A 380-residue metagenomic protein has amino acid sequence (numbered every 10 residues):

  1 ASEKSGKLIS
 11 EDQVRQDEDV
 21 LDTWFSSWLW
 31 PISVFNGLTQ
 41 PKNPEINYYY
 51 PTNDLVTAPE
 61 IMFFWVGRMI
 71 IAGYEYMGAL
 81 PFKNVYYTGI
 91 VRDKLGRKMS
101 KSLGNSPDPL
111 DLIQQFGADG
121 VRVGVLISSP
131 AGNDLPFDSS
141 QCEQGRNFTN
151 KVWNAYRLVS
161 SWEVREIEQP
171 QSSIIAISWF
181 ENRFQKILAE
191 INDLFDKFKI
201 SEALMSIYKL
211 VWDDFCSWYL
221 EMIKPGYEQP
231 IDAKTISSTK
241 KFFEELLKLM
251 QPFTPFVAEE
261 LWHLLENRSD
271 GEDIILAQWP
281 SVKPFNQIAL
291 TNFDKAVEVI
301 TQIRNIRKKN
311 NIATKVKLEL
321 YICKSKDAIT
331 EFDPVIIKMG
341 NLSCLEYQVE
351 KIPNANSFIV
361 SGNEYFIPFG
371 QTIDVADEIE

Functional and structural regions predicted by a protein language model:
A1, I32, N36-G37: Short active-site loop/helix that positions an aromatic residue
A1-F25, L29, E75-A118, N133 (+1 more regions): Feature 926 captures the class I aminoacyl-tRNA synthetase adenylation module centered on the KMSKS loop
G37-E45: Cytochrome P450 heme-binding Cys-pocket and its upstream "meander" loop
P44-T52: Glycine/charged-rich beta-loop-alpha catalytic/anionic-binding loops adjacent to active sites
P51-M62: The substrate-binding groove and active-site-proximal loops of carbohydrate-active enzymes, especially glycoside
V123-G124, S128: Non-catalytic, structured segments within soluble enzyme domains
